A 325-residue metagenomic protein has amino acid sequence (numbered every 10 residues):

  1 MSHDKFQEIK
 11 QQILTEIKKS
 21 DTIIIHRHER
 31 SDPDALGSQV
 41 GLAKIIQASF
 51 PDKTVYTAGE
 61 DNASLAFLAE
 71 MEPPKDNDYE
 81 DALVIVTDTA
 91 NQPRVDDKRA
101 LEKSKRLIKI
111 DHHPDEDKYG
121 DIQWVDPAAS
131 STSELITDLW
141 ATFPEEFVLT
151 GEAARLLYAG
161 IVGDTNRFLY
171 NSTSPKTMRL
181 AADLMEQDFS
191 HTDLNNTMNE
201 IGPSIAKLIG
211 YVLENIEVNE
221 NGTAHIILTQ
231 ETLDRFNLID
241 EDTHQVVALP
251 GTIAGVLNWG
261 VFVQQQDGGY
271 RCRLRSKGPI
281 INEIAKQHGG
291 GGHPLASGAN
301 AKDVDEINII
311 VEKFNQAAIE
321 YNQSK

Functional and structural regions predicted by a protein language model:
M1-Q11, V95, R99-L107, A128-I136: An acidic intrinsically disordered interaction segment
S2-A66, D76-A82, G163-K325: Hydrophobic helix-and-loop "lid/oligomerization" segment in the mid-to-C-terminal part of catalytic domains
G41-A43, L101-S104, V125-D126, R179: Glycine-rich, phosphate-binding/catalytic loops in enzymes
T57, V86, K109, W124-D126 (+1 more regions): Structural signal for conserved beta-strand scaffold positions within catalytic alpha/beta enzyme cores
F67-I122: Active-site cofactor/cluster-binding pocket
E72-D76, V125-A128, K277-G278: Short, hinge-like loop/turn segments at secondary-structure boundaries
K75, D96-R99, Q123-D126, E146-V148 (+2 more regions): A generic local secondary-structure boundary/capping motif
H113-L180: Short alpha-helices
